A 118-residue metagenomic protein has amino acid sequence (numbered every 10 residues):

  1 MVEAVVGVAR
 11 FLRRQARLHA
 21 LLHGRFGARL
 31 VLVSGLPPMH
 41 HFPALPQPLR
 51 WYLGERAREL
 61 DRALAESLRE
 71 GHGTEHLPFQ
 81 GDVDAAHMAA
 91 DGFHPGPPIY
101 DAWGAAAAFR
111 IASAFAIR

Functional and structural regions predicted by a protein language model:
M1-R118: Alpha-helical cap/lid subdomain in secreted, periplasmic, or secretory-pathway luminal O-acyl-processing enzymes
